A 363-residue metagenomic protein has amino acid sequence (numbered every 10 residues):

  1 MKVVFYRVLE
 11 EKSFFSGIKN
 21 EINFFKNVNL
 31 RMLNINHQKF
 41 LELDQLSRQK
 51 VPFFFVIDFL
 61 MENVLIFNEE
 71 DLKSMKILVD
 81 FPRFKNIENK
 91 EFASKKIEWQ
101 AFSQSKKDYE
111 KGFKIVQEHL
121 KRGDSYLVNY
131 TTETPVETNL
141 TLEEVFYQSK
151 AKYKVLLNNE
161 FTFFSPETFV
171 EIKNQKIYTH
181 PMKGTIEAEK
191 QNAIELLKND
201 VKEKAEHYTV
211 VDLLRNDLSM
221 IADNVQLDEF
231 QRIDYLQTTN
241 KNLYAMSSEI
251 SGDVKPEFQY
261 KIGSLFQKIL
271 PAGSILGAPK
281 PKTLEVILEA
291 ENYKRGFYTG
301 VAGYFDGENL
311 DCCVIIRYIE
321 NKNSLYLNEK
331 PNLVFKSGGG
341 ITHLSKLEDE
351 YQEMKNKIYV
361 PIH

Functional and structural regions predicted by a protein language model:
K2-H363: Extended alpha-helical targeting/anchoring segments, especially N-terminal organellar/secretory targeting helices
